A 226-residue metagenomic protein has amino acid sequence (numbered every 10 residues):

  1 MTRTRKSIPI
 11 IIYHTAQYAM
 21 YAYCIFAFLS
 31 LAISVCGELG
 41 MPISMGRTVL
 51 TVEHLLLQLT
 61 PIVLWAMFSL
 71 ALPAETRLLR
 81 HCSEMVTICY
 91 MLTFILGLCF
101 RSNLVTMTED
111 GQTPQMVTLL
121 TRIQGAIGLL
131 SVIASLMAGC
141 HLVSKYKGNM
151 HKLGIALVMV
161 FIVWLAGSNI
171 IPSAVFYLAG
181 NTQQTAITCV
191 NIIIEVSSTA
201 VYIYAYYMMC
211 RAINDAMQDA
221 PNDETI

Functional and structural regions predicted by a protein language model:
M1-M67: N-terminal topogenic module of multi-pass integral membrane proteins
R3-Y13, A66-L79, L136-G154, Y202-E224: Cytosolic juxtamembrane helix at the C-terminal end of the final transmembrane segment
H14-Q17, Y21-C24, R77-L96, L153-A166: Transmembrane alpha-helical segments of multi-pass membrane proteins
L29, I162-I226: C-terminal transmembrane-bundle signature of multipass membrane proteins, characterized by strong activation on
G37-V49, N103-I123, I171-I193: Interfacial non-cytosolic loop connecting adjacent transmembrane helices
R47-I62, L119-V132, I187-T199: Alpha-helical transmembrane segments of polytopic membrane proteins
L92-M150: Membrane-proximal helix-loop-helix units in multi-pass membrane proteins
A126-H141, K147-A174, S197: Alpha-helical membrane segments in multi-pass integral membrane proteins
